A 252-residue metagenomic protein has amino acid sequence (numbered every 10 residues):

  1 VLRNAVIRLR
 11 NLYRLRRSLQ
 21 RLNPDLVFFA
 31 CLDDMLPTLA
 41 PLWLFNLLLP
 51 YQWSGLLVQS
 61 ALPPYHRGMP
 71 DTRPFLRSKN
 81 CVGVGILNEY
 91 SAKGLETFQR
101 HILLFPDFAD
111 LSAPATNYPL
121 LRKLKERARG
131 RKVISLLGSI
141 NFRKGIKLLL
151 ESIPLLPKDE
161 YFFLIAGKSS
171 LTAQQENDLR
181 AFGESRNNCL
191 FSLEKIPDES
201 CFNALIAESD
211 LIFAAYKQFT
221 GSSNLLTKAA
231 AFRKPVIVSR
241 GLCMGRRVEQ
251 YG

Functional and structural regions predicted by a protein language model:
R3-R8, L15-T38, S54: Short N-terminal targeting/anchoring amphipathic segment
L26-C31, L42-P63, G85: Active-site proximal beta-strand in glycosyltransferases
S54-P63, P74-R122: Donor nucleotide-sugar binding/catalytic pocket of nucleotide-sugar-dependent glycosyltransferases
L124-K144, L150-I153, F163-I165: Conserved donor-binding/catalytic core segment of Leloir-type glycosyltransferases
R131, Q175-S200, A204, E208 (+1 more regions): Nucleotide-activated donor-binding/catalytic signature segment of Leloir-type glycosyltransferases, i.e., the conserved
L137, F162-N177, K195: Glycosyltransferase donor-sugar binding loop
A204-G221: Acidic donor-binding loop of glycosyltransferase active sites
L211-I212, P235-S239: Short hydrophobic beta-strand element within catalytic cores of glycosyltransferases and related nucleotide-activated
